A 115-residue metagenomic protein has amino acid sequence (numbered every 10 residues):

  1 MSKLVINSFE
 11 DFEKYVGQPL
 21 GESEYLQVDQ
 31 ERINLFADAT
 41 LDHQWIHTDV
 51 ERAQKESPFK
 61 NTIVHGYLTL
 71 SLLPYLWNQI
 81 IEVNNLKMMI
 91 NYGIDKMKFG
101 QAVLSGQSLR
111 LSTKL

Functional and structural regions predicted by a protein language model:
S2-N91: Hot-dog-fold acyl-thioester-processing enzymes
I90-Y92, K96-L115: Hydrophobic beta-sheet segments that form the core/acyl-binding groove of ACP/CoA-dependent acyl-chain-processing
